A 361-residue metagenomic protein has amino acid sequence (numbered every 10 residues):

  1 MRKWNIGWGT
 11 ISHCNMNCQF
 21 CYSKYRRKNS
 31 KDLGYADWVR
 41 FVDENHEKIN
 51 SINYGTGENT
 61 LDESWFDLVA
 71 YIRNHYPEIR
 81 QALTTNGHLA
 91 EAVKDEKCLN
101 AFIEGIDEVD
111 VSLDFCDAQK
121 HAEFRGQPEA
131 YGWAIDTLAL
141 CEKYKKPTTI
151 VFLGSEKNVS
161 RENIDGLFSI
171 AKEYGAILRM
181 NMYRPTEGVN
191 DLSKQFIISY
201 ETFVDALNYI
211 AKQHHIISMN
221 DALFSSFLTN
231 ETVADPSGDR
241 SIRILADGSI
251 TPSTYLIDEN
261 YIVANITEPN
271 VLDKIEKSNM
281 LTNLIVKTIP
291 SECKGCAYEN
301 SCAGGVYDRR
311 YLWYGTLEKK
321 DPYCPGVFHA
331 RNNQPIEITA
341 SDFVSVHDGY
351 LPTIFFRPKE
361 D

Functional and structural regions predicted by a protein language model:
M1-N100, E104-D107: Conserved alpha-helical substructure of the radical SAM core
W4, G238, E292: Exposed loop/turn and edge beta-strand positions of beta-sandwich/beta-sheet ligand-binding modules
C18-C21, A234, V306: Cysteine-centered loop/knuckle micro-motif
K31, G105, S112-D114, Q119-T251 (+1 more regions): Radical SAM enzyme [4Fe-4S]-AdoMet core and its adjacent flexible, acidic and glycine-rich loops/tails across
V42, F66-R73, C98-I103, I135-L138 (+3 more regions): Short amphipathic alpha-helical segments and helix-helix/interface helices
I52-Y54, L83, V111, I150 (+2 more regions): Buried hydrophobic side chains on well-structured beta-strands
T56-E58, L153-K157, W313: Conserved short loop/turn motifs at secondary-structure junctions
I257-D361: Flexible mid-to-C-terminal extensions adjoining Fe-S/redox cofactors in radical SAM and related proteins
